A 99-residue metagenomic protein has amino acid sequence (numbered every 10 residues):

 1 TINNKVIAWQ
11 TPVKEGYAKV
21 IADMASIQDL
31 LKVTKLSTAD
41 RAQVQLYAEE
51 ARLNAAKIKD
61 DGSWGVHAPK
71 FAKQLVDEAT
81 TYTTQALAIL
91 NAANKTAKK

Functional and structural regions predicted by a protein language model:
T1-K95: Primarily the internal scaffold of c-type cytochrome electron-transfer domains, especially repeated/multiheme c-type
A97-K99: Short, solvent-exposed mixed-charge patches
